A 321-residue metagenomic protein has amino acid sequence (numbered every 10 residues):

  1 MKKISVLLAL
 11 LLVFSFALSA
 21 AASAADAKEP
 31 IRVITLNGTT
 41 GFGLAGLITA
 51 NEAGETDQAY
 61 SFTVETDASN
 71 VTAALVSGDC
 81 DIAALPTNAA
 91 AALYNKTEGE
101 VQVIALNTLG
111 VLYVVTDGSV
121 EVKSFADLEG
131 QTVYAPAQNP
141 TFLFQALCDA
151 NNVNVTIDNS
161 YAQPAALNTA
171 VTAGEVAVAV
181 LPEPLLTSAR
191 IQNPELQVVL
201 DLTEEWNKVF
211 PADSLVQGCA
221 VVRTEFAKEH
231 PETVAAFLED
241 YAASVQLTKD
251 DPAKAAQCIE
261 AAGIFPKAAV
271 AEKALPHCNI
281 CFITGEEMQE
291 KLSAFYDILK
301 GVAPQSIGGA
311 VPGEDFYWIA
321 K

Functional and structural regions predicted by a protein language model:
A17-A27: Sec-dependent signal peptide cleavage junction
K28-A50, D117, E121, F125-S188 (+1 more regions): Bilobed "Venus flytrap"/periplasmic-binding protein-like clamshell domains and structurally analogous long
L36-N70, A74-V76, L93-K96, Q145-D149 (+1 more regions): Short, polar/charged alpha-helical segment
G46-I48, L112-V122, L215-T233, T284: A bilobed periplasmic-binding-protein/Venus flytrap-type ligand-binding module shared by bacterial periplasmic
A59-D67, A84, N154-Q163: Short beta-strand-to-loop elements that line the ligand-binding cleft of bilobed periplasmic-binding protein-like
N88-A89, Q163-C258: Pocket-lining segment of extracytoplasmic ligand-binding domains
A227-V302: Secondary-structure end/capping motifs
S293-K321: Conserved C-terminal helix/tail region of periplasmic/extracytoplasmic solute-binding proteins
